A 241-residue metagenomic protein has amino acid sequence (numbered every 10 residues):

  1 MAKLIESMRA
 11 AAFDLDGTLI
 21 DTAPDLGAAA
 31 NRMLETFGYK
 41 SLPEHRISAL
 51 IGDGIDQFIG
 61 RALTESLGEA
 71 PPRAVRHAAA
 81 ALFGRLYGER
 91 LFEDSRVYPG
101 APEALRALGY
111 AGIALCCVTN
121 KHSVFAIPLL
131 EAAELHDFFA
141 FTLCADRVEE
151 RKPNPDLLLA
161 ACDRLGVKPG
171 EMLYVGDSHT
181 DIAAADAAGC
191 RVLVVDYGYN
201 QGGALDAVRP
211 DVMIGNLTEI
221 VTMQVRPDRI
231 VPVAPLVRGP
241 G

Functional and structural regions predicted by a protein language model:
M1-A10, H45, G109, S123 (+1 more regions): Asp-based, Mg2+/Mn2+-dependent phosphohydrolase catalytic module
L4-R106, Y110, V124: N-terminal helical cap/lid subdomain that shapes the substrate entry/recognition surface in HAD-like hydrolases
L50-G52, F58, A114, Y174 (+1 more regions): Short glycine/serine/threonine-biased micro-segments
A114-C116, R191: Proline-centered loop/turn at the N-terminus of a beta-strand
C116-C117, C162: Disulfide-bonded cysteines in secreted/extracellular proteins and peptides
